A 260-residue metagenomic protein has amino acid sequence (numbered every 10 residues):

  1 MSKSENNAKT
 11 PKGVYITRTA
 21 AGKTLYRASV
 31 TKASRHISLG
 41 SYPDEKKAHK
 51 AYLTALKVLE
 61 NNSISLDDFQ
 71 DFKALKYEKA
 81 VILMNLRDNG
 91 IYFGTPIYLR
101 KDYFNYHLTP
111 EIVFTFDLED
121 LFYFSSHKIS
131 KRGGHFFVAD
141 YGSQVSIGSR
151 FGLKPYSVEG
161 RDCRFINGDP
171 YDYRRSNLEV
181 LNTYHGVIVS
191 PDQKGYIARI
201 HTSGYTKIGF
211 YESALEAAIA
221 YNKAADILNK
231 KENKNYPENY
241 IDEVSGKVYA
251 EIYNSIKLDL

Functional and structural regions predicted by a protein language model:
M1-L260: Boundary-flanking segments of nucleic-acid-binding domains in nuclear regulatory proteins
